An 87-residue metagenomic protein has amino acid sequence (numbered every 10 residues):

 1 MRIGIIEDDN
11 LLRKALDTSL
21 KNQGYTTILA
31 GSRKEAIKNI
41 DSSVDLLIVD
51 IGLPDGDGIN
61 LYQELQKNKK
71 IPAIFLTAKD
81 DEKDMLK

Functional and structural regions predicted by a protein language model:
M1-K87: N-terminal/domain-start alpha-helical segments
